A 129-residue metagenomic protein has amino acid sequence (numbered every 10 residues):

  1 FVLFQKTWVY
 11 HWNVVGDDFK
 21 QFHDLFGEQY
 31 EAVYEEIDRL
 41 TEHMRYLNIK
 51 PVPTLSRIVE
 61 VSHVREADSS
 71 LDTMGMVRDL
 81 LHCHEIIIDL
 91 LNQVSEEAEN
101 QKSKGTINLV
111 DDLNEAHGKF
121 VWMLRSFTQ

Functional and structural regions predicted by a protein language model:
V2-E28, Q93-G105: Helix-loop segments that flank and shape redox-cofactor active sites
F4, H11, Y30, I37 (+4 more regions): A structural signal for well-ordered alpha-helices, especially hydrophobic packing surfaces of coiled-coils
W8, S56-V59: Mobile beta-alpha loop/short-helix "lid" or hinge segments that flank ligand
D18-R57: Conserved alpha-helical segments that form or flank metal/cofactor-binding pockets of metalloenzymes
K20, E28, P53, V61-V64 (+4 more regions): A generic structural micro-environment signature that highlights single residues at secondary-structure boundaries
D38, E42, V59-D112: Acidic/histidine-rich alpha-helical segments that form the ligand environment of transition-metal centers
